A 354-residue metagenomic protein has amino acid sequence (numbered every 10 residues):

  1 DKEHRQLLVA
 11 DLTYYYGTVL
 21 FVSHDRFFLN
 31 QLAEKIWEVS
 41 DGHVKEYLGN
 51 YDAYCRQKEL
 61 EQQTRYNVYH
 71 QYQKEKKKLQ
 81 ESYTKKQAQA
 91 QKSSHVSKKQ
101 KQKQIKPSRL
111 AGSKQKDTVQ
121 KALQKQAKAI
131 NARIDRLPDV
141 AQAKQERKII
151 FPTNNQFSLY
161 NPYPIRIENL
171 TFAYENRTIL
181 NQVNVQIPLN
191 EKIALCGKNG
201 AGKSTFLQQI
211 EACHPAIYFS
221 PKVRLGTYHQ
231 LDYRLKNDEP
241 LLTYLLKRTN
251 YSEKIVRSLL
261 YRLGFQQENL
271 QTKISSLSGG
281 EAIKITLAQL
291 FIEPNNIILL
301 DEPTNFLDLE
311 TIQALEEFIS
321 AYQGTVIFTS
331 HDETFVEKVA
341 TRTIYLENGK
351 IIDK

Functional and structural regions predicted by a protein language model:
D1-H70, F157-K354: ABC ATP-binding cassette signature C-motif
L60-E175: Coupling and communication elements adjacent to P-loop NTPase active sites across diverse families
